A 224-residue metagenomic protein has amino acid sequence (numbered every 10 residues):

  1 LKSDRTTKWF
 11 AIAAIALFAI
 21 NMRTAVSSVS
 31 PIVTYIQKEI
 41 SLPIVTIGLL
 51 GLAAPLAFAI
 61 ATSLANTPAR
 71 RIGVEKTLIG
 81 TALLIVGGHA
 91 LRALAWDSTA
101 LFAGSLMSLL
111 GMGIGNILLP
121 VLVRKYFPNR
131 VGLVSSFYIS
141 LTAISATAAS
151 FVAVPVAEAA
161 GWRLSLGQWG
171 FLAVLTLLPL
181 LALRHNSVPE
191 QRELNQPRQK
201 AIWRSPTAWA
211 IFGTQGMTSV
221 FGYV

Functional and structural regions predicted by a protein language model:
L1-R5, H185-F212: Juxtamembrane intracellular "pre-TM" segments in multi-pass secondary transporters
T6-P31, L106, R204-F221: Pair of pore-lining "gating" transmembrane helices in MFS-fold secondary transporters
S27, A54-S63, A146-T147: Residue-level signature of mid-helix packing/kink "hotspots" within the transmembrane helices of 12-pass Major
S28-S41, V123: Membrane-interface helix caps of multi-pass secondary transporters
I60-T99: Conserved MFS/SLC helix-loop-helix module at the cytosolic interface between two early adjacent transmembrane helices
G88-R92, S108, L180: MFS-fold secondary transporters
G104-L141: Cytoplasmic helix-loop-helix junction between adjacent transmembrane helices in 12-TM secondary transporters
N129, F137-H185: Helix-loop-helix hairpin linking two adjacent transmembrane segments in secondary transporters
